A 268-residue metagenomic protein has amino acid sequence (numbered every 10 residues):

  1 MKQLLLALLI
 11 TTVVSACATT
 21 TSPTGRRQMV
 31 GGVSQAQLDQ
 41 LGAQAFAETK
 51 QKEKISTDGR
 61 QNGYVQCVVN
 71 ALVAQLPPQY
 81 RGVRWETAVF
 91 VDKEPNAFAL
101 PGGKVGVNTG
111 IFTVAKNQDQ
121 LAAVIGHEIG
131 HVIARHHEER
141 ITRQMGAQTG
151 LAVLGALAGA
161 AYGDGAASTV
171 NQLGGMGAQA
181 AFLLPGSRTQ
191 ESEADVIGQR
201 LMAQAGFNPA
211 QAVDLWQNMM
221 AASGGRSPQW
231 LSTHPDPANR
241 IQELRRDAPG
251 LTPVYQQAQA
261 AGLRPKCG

Functional and structural regions predicted by a protein language model:
M1-I10: Sec-dependent N-terminal signal peptides
L4-L5, C17-G268: A Zn2+-metalloprotease active-site environment signal
